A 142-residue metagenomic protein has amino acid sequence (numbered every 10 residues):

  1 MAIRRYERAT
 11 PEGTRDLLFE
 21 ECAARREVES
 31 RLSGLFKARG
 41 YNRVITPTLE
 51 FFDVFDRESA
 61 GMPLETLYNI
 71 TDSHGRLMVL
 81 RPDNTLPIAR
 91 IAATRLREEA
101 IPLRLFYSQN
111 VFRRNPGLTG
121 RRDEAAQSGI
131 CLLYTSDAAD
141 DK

Functional and structural regions predicted by a protein language model:
M1-S136: TRNA-recognition modules of translation machinery and tRNA-sensing kinases, especially anticodon-binding
D137-K142: A short, hydrophobic C-terminal helix/tail in secreted or cell-surface proteins
